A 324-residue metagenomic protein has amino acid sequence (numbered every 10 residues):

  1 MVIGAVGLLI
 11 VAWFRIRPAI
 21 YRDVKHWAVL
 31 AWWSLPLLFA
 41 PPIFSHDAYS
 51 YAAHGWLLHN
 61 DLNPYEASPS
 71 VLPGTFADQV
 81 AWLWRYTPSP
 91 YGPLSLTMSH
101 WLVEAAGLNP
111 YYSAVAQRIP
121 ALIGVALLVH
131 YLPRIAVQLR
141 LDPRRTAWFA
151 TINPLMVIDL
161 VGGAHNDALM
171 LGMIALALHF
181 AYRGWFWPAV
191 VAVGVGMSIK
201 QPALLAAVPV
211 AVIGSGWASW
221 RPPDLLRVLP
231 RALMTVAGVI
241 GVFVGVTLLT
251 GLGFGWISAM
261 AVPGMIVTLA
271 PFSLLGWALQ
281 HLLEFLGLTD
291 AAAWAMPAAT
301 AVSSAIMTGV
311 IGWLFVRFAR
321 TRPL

Functional and structural regions predicted by a protein language model:
M1-L37: Start-transfer (signal-anchor) and selected internal transmembrane alpha helices of multi-pass inner/ER membrane
G4-I16, V115-L139, L171-G172, T308-V316: Transmembrane-helix motifs of polytopic, lipid-linked glycan transferases
D23-L122: Intramembrane catalytic core of multi-pass membrane enzymes that act on lipidic substrates
L30-W33, L122-I123, I135, L139 (+3 more regions): Membrane-embedded helix bundles of polyisoprenyl
V129, Q138, V244, A261-L324: Aromatic/glycine/proline-enriched transmembrane-helix motif characteristic of membrane-embedded glycan-assembly enzymes
V137-R144, R221-L233, W313-L324: Membrane-interface helix-loop-helix junctions at transmembrane boundaries of multi-pass membrane enzymes, predominantly
N166, V191-S215, G245: Transmembrane helices and adjacent periplasmic/lumenal helix-loop junctions of polyprenol-phosphate-dependent
A206-I240: Perimembrane helix-loop-helix junctions
